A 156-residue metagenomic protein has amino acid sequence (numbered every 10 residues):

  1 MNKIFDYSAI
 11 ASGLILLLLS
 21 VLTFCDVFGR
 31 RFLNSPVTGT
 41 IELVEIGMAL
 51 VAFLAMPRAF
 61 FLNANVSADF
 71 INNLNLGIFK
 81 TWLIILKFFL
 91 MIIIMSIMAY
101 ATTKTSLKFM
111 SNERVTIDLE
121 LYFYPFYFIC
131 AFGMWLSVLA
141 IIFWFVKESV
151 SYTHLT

Functional and structural regions predicted by a protein language model:
M1-L155: Alpha-helical transmembrane segments and membrane-interface helix-loop junctions in multi-pass membrane proteins
